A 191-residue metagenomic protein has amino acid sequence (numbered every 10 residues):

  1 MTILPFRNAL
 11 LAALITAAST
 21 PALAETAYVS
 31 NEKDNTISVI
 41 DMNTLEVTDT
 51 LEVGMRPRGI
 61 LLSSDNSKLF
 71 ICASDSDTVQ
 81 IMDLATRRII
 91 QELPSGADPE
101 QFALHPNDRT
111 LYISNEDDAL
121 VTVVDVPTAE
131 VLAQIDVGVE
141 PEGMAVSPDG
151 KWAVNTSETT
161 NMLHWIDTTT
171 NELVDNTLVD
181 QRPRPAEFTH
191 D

Functional and structural regions predicted by a protein language model:
I3-L4, L14-D191: Predominantly soluble domains enriched in secretory-pathway, periplasmic, or organellar proteins
